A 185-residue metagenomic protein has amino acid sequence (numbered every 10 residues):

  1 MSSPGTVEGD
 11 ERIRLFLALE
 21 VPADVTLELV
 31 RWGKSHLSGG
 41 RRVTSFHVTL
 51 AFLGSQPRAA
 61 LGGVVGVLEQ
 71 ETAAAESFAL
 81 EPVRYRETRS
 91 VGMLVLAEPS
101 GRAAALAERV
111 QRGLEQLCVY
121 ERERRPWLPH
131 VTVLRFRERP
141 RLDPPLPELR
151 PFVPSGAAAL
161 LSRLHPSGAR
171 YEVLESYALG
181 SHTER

Functional and structural regions predicted by a protein language model:
M1-R185: Histidine-dependent nucleotide/RNA phosphoesterase domain, centered on the 2H-phosphoesterase fold with its duplicated
